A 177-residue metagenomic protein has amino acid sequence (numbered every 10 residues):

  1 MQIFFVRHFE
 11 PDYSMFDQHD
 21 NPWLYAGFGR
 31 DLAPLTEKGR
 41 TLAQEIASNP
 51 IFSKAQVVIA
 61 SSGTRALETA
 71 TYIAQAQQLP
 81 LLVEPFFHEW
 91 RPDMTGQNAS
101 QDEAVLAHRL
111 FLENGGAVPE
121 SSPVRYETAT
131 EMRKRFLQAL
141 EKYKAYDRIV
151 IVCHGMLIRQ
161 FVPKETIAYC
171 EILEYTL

Functional and structural regions predicted by a protein language model:
Q2-V83, L173: Active-site-proximal alpha-helix that buttresses catalytic centers in soluble enzyme cores
H8, F86, H154: Cofactor-binding loop segments of dinucleotide-utilizing enzymes, especially the Rossmann-like FAD- and NAD(P)+-binding
D12-F16, L24-P34, A76-R135: Phosphate-handling substructures
E45, E68, Y72, E131 (+2 more regions): Alpha-helical elements of Rossmann-like donor-binding domains used by nucleotide-donor carbohydrate transfer enzymes
P50, E103-R109, L140-Y143: Hydrophobic, Leu/Ile/Phe/Ala-enriched alpha-helical segments that form helix-helix packing faces
A66-L67, W90, L157-R159: Short, active-site-adjacent cap segments at secondary-structure transitions
K134-L177: Active-site-adjacent alpha-helix immediately C-terminal to a catalytic or transition-state-stabilizing loop
